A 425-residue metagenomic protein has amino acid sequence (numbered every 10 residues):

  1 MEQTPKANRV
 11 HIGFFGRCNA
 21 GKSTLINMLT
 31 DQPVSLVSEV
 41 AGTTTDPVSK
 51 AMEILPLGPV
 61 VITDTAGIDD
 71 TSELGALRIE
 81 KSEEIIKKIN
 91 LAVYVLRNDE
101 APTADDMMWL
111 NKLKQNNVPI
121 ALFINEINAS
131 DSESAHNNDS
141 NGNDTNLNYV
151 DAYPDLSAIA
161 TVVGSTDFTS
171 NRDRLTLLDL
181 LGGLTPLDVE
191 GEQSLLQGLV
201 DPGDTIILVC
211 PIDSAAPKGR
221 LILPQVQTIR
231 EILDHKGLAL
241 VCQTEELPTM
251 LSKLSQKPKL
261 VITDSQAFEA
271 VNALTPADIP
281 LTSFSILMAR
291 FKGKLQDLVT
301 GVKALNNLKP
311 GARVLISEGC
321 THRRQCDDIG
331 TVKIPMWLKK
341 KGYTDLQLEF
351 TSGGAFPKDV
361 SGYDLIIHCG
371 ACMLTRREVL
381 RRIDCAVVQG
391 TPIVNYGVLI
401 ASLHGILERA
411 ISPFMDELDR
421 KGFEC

Functional and structural regions predicted by a protein language model:
M1-A76, E84: Conserved G1/Walker A P-loop phosphate-binding module
I12, I206, A312-V314: Conserved hydrophobic helix-helix packing surfaces used for dimerization/oligomerization
R17-S23, G219-C425: C-terminal effector/interaction modules appended to NTPase cores
G21, S130-D131, D155, V162-D188 (+3 more regions): Conserved GTPase G-domain signal focused on the G5
T43-S49, T65-I89, V95-L113, E190-L196 (+3 more regions): Switch II of P-loop NTPase G domains
I54-G58, L77-V163, L221-K236, E246-M250 (+2 more regions): Conserved C-terminal guanine-recognition region of P-loop GTPase G domains, centered on the G4
T65, L96-D99, I120-A135, N146-A152 (+8 more regions): G-domain G4 guanine-recognition motif of GTPases
T166-L233, L238-S255, I316-S317: C-terminal end of P-loop GTPase domains and the immediately downstream helical coupling element
